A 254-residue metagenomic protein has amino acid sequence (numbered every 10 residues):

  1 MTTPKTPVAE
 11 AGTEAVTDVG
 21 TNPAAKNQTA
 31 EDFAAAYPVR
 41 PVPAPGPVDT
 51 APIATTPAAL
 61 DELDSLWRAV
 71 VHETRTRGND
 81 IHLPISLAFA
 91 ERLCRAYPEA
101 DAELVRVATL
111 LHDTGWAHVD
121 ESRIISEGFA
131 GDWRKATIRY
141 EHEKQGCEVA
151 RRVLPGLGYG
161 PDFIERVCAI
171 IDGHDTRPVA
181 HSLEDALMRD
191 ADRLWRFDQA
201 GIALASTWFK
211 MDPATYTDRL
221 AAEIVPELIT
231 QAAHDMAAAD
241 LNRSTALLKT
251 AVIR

Functional and structural regions predicted by a protein language model:
A11-T13: Low-complexity, intrinsically disordered Ser/Thr/Pro- and acidic-rich segments
N27-A58, H72-P84, A88-A100, L111 (+3 more regions): Divalent metal-dependent phosphate-bond-processing catalytic cores, especially two-metal-ion Mg2+/Mn2+ enzymes that act
E62-I85, I124-T137: Active-site flanking loop/helix segments enriched in acidic
W67-V71, I171, M188: A generic structural signal for nonpolar/aromatic side chains embedded in well-ordered alpha-helices
S86, E141-G156: An active-site-proximal "capping" alpha-helix that borders the catalytic cofactor pocket
A102-G131, G146, R166-T176: His-Asp-centered metal-binding catalytic motifs of divalent-metal-dependent phosphohydrolases/nucleases
